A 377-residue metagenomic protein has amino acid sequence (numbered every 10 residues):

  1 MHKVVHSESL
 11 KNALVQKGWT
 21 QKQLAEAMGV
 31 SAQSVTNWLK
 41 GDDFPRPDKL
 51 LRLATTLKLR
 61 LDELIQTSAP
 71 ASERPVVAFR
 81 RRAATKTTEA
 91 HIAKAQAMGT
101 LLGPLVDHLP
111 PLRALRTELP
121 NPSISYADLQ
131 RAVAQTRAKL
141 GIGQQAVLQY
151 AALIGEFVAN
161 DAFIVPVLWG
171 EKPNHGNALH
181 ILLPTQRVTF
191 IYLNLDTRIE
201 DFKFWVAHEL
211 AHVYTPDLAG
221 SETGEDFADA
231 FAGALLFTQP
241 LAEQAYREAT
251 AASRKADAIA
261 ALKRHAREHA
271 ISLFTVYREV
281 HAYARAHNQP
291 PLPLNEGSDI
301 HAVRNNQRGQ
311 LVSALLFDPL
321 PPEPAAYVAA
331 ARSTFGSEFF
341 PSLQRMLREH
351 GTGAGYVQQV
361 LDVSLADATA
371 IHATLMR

Functional and structural regions predicted by a protein language model:
M1-R377: Active-site hotspot residues in diverse enzymes, especially metal/ion-binding acidic/histidine motifs
